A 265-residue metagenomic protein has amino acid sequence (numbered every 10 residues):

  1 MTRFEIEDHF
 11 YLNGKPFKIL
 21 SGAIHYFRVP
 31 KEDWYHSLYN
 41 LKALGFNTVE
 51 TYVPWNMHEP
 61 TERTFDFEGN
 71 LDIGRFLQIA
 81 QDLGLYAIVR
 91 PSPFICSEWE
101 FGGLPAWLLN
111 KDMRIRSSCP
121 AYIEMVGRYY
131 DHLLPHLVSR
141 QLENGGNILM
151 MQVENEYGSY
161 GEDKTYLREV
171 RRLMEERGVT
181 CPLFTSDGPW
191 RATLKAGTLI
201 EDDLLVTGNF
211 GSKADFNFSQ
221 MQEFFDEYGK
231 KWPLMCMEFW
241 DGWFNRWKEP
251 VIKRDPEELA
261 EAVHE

Functional and structural regions predicted by a protein language model:
M1-T48, Q78, D82-Y86: N-terminal carbohydrate-binding accessory modules
R3-D8, E32-Y39, L133-V138, G188-K195 (+1 more regions): Alpha-helical scaffolding within the catalytic cores of extracellular/periplasmic polymer-degrading hydrolases
K18-L20, G45-N47, Q81-A87, L142-L149 (+3 more regions): Short, well-ordered coil/turn segments that N-cap beta-strands
L20-H25, E50-Y52, I88-S92, Q152-E154 (+3 more regions): A cross-family glycoside hydrolase active-site/sugar-binding cleft signature
W34-E100, R171-E176, T180, V263: Aromatic-lined substrate-binding rim segments of carbohydrate-active enzymes
R63-L71, P93-S117, L167-R171, L199-V206: Aromatic- and acidic-residue-enriched segments that line the glycan-binding/catalytic groove of carbohydrate-active
Q78-Q81, L85, E176-R177, K213-E265: Catalytic-core region of carbohydrate-active enzymes that cleave or remodel glycosidic bonds
Y122-D203: Active-site neighborhood of glycoside hydrolase catalytic domains
